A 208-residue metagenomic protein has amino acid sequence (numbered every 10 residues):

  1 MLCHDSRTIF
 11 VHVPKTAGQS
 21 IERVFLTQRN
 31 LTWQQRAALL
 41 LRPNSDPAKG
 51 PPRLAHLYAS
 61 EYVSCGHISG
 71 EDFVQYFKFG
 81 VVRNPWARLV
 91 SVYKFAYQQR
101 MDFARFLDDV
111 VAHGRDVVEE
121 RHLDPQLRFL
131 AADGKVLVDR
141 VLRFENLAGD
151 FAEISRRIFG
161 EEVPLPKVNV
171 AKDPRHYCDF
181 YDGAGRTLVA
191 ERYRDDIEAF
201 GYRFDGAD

Functional and structural regions predicted by a protein language model:
M1-D208: Membrane-interface amphipathic segments in extracytoplasmic regions
